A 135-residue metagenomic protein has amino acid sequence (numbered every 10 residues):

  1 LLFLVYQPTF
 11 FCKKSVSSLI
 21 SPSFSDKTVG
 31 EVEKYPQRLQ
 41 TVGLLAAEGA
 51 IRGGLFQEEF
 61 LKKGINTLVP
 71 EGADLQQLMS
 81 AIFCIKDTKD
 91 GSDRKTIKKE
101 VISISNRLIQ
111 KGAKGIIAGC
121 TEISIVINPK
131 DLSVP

Functional and structural regions predicted by a protein language model:
L1-P135: Non-catalytic structural scaffold of enzyme domains
